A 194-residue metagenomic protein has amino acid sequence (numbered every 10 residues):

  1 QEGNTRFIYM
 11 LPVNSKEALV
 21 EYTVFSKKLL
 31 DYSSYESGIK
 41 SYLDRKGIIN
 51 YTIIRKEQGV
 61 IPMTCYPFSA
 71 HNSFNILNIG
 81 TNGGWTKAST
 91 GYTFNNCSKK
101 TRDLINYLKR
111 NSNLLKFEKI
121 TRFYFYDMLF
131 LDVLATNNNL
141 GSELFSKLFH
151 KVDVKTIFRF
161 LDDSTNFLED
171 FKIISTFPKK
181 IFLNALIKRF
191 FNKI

Functional and structural regions predicted by a protein language model:
E2-N4, S26-D103: FAD/FMN-dependent oxidoreductases across multiple families
F7-I8: Internal, well-ordered alpha/beta segment that forms a basic, Gly-enriched binding/recognition surface
L11-N14: A short, hydrophobic, proline-anchored segment that marks a local hinge/packing element in signaling and regulatory
E17-A18: Hydrophobic residues embedded in beta-strands of well-ordered beta-sheets
R102-I194: C-terminal helical "tail/cap" subdomain of flavin- and related membrane-associated enzymes
